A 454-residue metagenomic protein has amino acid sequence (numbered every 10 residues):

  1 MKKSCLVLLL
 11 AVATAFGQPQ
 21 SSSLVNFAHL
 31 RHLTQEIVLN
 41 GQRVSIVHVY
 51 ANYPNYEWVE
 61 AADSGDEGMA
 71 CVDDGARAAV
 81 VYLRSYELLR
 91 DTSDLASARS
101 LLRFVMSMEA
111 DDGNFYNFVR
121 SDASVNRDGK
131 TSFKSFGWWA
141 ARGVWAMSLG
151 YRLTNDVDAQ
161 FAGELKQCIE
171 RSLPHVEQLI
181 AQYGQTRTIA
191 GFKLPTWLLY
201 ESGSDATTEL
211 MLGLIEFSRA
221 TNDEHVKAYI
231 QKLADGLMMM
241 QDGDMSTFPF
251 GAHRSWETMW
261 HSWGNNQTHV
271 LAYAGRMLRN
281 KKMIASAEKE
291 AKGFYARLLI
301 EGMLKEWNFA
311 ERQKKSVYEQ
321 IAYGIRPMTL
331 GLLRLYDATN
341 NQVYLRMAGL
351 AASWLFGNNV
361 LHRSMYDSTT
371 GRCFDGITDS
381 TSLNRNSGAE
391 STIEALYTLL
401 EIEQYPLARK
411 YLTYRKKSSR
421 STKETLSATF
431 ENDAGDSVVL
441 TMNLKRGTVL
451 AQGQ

Functional and structural regions predicted by a protein language model:
M1-S4: Positively charged n-region of N-terminal signal peptides that target proteins for export
L9-G17: Hydrophobic h-region of N-terminal signal peptides that target proteins for export in Gram-negative bacteria
Q18-F27, Y86-R99, G150-L173, E216-Q231 (+3 more regions): Structural helix-adjacent loops and short alpha-helical linkers that scaffold large soluble proteins
Q18-R77, L88-T131, Q160-K193, E224-D244 (+3 more regions): Low-complexity, Ser/Thr/Pro/Gly-enriched N-terminal "stalk/linker" regions
N26-N40, L278, K282-N386, Y405-N432 (+1 more regions): Non-catalytic carbohydrate-binding regions of carbohydrate-active enzymes
N40-E67, N114-F136, G184-A206, M245-V270 (+2 more regions): Carbohydrate-binding/catalytic loop surfaces
G68-Y86, A98, K134-R152, L199-S218 (+4 more regions): Well-ordered alpha-helical segments within folded domains of soluble proteins
R152, A159, E170-M259, N265-L278 (+1 more regions): Active-site lining segments of carbohydrate-active enzymes
